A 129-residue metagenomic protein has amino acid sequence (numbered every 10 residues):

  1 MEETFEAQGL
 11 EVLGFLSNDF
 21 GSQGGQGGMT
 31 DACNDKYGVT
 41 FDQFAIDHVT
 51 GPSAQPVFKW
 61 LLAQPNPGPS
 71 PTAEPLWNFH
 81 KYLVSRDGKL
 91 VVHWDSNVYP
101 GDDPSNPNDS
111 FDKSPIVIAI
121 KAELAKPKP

Functional and structural regions predicted by a protein language model:
M1-F15, N34-Y37: Conserved helix-turn-beta segment immediately C-terminal to the redox Cys motif in thioredoxin-like folds
E2, Q26, T30, A54-F58 (+3 more regions): Extracytoplasmic/secreted envelope proteins and their assembly/folding machinery, especially bacterial periplasmic
G9-L10, F41, P69, K128: Secondary-structure boundary/capping signal
E11-D31: Short N-terminal signal/transit or membrane-insertion segments and the immediately adjacent low-complexity/disordered
E11-L16, D42-A45, L83, H93: Structural recognition of the beta-strand scaffold that forms the well-ordered cores of secreted hydrolase catalytic
L16-G21, D47-T50, V98: Short histidine/acidic/glycine/proline-rich micro-motifs that form metal- and phosphate-coordinating active-site loops
G27-N78: Short, internal strand/loop/helix patches that form the active-site neighborhood or redox-interaction surface
K59, Q64-P129: Thiol-/selenol-based redox modules, centered on thioredoxin-like and closely related oxidoreductase domains
